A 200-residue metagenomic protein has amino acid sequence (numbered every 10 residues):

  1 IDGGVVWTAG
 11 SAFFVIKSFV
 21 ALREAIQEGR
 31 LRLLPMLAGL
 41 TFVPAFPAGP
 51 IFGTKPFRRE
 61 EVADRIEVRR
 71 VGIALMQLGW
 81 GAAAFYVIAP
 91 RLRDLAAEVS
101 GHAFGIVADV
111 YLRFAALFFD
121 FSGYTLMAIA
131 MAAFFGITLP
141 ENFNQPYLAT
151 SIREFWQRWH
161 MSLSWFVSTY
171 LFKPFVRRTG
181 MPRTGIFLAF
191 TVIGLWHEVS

Functional and structural regions predicted by a protein language model:
I1-S200: Membrane-embedded transmembrane alpha-helical bundles that form the catalytic cores of multi-pass lipid-modifying
